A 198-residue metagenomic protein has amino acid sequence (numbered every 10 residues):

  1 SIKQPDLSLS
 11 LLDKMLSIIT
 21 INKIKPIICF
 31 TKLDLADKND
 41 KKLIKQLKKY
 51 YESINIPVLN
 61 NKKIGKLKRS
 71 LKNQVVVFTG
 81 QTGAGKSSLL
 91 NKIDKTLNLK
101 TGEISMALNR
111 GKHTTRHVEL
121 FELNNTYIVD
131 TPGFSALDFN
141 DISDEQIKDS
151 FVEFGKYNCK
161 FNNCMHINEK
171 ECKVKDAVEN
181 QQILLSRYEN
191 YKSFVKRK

Functional and structural regions predicted by a protein language model:
S1-I2, C29-T31: Conserved beta-strand segments of the P-loop GTPase G domain that flank and frequently precede/overlap
S1-L9: N-terminal accessory targeting/assembly segments
S10, I18, N22-P26, L33-L35 (+2 more regions): Helix-rich effector regions associated with P-loop NTPase G domains
I27-C29, L59, V76, V129: Hydrophobic/aromatic beta-strand patches that form the interior of the parallel beta-sheet core in alpha/beta enzyme
L35-A84: Canonical P-loop GTPase G-domain recognition
